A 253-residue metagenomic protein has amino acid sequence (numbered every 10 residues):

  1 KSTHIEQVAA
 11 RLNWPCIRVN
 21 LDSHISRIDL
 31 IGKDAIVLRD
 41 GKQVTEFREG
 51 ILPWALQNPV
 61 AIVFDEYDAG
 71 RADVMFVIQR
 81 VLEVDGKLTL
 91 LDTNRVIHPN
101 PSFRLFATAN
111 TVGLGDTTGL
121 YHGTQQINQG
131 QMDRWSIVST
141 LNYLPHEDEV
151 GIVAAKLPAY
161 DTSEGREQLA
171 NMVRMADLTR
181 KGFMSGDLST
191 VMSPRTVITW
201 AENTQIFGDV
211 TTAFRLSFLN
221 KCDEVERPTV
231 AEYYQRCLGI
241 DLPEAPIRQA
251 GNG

Functional and structural regions predicted by a protein language model:
K1-R166, R174: AAA+ P-loop NTPase catalytic core and its hallmark functional loops
P145-V150, A154-G253: Alpha-helical lid/collar subdomain of P-loop NTPases
